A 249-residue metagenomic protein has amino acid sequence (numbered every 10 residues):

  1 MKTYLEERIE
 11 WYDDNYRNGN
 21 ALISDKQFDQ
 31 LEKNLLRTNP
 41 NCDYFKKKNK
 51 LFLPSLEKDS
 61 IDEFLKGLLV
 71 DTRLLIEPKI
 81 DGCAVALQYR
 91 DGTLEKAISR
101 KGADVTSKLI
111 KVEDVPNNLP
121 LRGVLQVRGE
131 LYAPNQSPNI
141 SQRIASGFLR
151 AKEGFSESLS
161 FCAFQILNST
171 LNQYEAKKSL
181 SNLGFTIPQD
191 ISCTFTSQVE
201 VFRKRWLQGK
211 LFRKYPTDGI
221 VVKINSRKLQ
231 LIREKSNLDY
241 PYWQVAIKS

Functional and structural regions predicted by a protein language model:
M1-S249: RNA/tRNA-interacting regions in translation and RNA-turnover enzymes
